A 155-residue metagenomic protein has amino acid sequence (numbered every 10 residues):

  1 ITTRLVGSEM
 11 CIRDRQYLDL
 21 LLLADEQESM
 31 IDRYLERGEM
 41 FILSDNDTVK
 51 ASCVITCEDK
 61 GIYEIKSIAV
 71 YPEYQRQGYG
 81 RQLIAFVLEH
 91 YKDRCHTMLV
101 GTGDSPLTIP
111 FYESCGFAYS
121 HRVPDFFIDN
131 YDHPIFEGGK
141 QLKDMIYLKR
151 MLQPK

Functional and structural regions predicted by a protein language model:
I1-G7, I12: Single conserved hydrophobic/aromatic residue that forms the stacking wall/gate of nucleotide- or nucleobase-binding
L18-S52: Active-site rim helix/loop that mediates acceptor-substrate recognition in acyltransferases
I42, T48-C57, G61-A69: Conserved beta-strand in the GNAT
I68-R76, G103: A short, internal acetyl-CoA/4′-phosphopantetheine-binding micro-motif in the GNAT/acyltransferase core
Y74, G78-F86: Conserved acetyl-CoA pyrophosphate-binding loop and the N-cap/start of the following alpha-helix in GNAT-like
H90-D104: Conserved GNAT acetyl-CoA-binding A-motif
L99-G101, E113, A118-G139: Conserved catalytic-core motifs of GNAT/GCN5-like acyltransferases
